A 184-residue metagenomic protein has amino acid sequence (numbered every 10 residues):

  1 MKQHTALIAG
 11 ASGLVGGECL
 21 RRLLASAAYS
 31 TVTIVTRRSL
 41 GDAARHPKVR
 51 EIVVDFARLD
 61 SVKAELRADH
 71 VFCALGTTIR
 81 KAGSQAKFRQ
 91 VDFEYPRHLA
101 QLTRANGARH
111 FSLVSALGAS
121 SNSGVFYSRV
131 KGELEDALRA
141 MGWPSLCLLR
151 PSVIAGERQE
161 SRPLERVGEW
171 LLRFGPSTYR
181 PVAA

Functional and structural regions predicted by a protein language model:
Q3-A28: N-terminal Rossmann NAD(P)H-binding glycine-rich loop of SDR-like oxidoreductase domains
A6-L7, K48-A105: NAD(P)H-binding glycine-rich loop region in Rossmannoid oxidoreductase-like domains and their noncatalytic homologs
A9, A82-Q85, Q90-E133, A140-L149: Conserved Rossmann-fold NAD(P)-dependent oxidoreductase catalytic core, especially the SDR/UDP-sugar
C19, A25, S30, S121-A184: Oxidoreductase cofactor-interface core, primarily capturing Rossmann-like NAD(P)-dependent enzymes
I34-G41: Short, polar loop motifs at secondary-structure junctions
A44-P47, K63-A64, R158-P163: Short aromatic-enriched loop/helix-cap "lid" or pocket-rim segments at secondary-structure transitions that line
R45-R50, P144: A short helix-to-beta-strand connector/capping loop
